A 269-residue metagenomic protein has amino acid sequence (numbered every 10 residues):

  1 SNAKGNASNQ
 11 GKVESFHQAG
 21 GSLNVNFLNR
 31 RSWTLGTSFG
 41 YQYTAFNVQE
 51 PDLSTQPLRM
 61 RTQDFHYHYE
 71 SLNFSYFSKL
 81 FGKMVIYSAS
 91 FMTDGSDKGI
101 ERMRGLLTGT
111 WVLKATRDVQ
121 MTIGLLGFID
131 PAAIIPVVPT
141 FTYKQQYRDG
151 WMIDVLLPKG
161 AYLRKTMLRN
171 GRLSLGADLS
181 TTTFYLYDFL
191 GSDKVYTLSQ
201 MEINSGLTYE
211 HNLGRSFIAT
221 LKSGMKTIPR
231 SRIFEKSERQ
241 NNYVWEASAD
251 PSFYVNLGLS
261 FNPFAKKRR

Functional and structural regions predicted by a protein language model:
S1-I100, R104, T108-K114, Y196-L198 (+1 more regions): Transmembrane beta-barrel domains of bacterial outer-membrane proteins
S1-N6, Q49-S54, V85-S90, D118-T122 (+3 more regions): Flexible, solvent-exposed coil segments and beta strand-coil junctions, predominantly the extracellular/periplasmic
N2-K4, F39-N47, S78, A89-D97 (+6 more regions): Transmembrane beta-strands of outer-membrane beta-barrel pores
G5-A7, K12-S15, N26-L28, Q42-P57 (+1 more regions): Outer-membrane beta-barrel translocator/channel fold
K12-V13, D64, G95-M103, G127-V137 (+2 more regions): Solvent-exposed loop/turn segments connecting transmembrane beta-strands in outer-membrane beta-barrel proteins
L23-F27, Y76-S78, L113, Q145 (+4 more regions): Residue-level signature of outer-membrane beta-barrel architecture
R30-L35, K79-V85, D118-I123, G150-I153 (+4 more regions): Repeated loop/turn-to-beta-strand initiation elements of outer-membrane beta-barrel proteins
T140-K144, A249-R269: Outer-membrane beta-barrel "beta-signal"
